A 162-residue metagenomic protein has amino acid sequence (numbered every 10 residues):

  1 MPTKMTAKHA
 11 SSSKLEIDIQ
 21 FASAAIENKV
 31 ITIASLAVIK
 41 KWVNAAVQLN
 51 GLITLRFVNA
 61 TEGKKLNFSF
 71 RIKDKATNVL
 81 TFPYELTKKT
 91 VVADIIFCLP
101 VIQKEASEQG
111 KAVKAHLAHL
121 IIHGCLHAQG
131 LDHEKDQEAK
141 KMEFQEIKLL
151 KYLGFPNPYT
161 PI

Functional and structural regions predicted by a protein language model:
M1-A115, A128-I162: An acidic/histidine-cluster motif and surrounding catalytic segment that typifies divalent-metal-assisted enzyme active
L120, G124-A128: Catalytic glutamate of the conserved HExxH
